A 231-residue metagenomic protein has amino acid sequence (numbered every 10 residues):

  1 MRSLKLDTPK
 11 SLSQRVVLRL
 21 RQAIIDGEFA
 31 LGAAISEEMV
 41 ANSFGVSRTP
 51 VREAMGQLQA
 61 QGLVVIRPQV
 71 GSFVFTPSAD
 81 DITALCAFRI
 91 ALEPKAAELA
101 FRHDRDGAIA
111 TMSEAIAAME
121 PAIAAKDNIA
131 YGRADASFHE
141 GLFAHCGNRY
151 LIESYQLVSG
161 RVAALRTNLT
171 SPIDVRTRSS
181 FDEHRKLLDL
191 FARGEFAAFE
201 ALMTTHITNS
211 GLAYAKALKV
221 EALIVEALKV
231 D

Functional and structural regions predicted by a protein language model:
M1-R102, E140, G211-D231: Short linear motifs at protein or domain termini
K10-Q14, A79, G132, D174 (+1 more regions): Short, solvent-exposed loop/helix junctions and linker helices that flank or host conserved functional motifs
S11, V65, I109-A110, I129 (+1 more regions): Short helix-capping and inter-helix turn/linker motifs at the boundaries of alpha-helical repeat units
V46, K126, G194: Residue-level signal for the nucleotide or nucleotide-sugar donor/cofactor binding architecture
Q59-A60, V64-V65, Q156-R161, V175-R178: Mobile beta-alpha loop/short-helix "lid" or hinge segments that flank ligand
S78-A79, T167-T170: Short alpha-helical transmembrane interface motifs in multi-pass membrane proteins
L85, R102-T167, D182-L190, A198-N209: Conserved amphipathic alpha-helical segments that form helical-bundle/coiled-coil interaction surfaces
S171, V175-D231: C-terminal regulatory/effector modules of DNA-binding transcriptional regulators
